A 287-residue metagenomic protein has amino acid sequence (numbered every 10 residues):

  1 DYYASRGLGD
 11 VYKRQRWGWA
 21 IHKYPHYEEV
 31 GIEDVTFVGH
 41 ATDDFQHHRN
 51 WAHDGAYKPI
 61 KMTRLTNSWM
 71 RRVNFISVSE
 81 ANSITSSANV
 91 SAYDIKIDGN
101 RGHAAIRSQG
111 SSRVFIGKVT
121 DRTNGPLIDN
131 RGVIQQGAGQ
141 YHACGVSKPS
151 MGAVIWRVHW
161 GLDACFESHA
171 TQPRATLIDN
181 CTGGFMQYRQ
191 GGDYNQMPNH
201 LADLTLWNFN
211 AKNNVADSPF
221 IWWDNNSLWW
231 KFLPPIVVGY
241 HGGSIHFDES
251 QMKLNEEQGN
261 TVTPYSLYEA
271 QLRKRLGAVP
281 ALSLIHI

Functional and structural regions predicted by a protein language model:
Y2-Y12, I285-H286: Single conserved hydrophobic/aromatic residue that forms the stacking wall/gate of nucleotide- or nucleobase-binding
S5, H22, E33, V38-H40 (+1 more regions): A structural detector for beta-sheet-dominated domains
K13-V30, R49-L65, I84: Extracellular beta-strand-rich solenoid/capping regions of secreted or surface-exposed proteins that bind or remodel
R16-W19, G55, S77-V78, L162-D163 (+1 more regions): Short alpha-helical segments and helix-capping/turn motifs at coil-helix boundaries
E28-G39, T66-S77, A88-R101, G110-Y141 (+3 more regions): Right-handed parallel beta-helix
W156-D163, R174-L284: Catalytic domains of carbohydrate-active enzymes that cleave complex glycans
